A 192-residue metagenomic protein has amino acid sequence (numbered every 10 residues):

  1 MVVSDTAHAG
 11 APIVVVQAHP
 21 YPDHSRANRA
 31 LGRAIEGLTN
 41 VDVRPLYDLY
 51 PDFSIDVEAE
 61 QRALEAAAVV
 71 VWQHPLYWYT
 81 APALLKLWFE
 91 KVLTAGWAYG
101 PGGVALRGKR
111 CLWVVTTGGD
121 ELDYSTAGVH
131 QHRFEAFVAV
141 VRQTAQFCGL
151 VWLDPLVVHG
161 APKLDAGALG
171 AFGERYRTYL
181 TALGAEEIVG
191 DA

Functional and structural regions predicted by a protein language model:
V2-R44, Y176-R177: N-terminal beta1-alpha1 ligand-phosphate binding loop
P12, G32, E36, V138-A192: Glycine-rich phosphate/pyrophosphate-binding loop and the adjoining helix
V14-V16, R44, V71, L112-V114 (+1 more regions): Hydrophobic/aromatic beta-strand patches that form the interior of the parallel beta-sheet core in alpha/beta enzyme
R26-A30, I55, A83-L87, G167: Generic recognition of short, well-ordered alpha-helical segments
V43-L64: N-terminal beta-loop-helix "entrance" segment that forms/cooperates in small-molecule cofactor or anionic ligand
E58-R142: Helix-loop-strand module that forms the ligand-binding subsite of alpha/beta enzymes
